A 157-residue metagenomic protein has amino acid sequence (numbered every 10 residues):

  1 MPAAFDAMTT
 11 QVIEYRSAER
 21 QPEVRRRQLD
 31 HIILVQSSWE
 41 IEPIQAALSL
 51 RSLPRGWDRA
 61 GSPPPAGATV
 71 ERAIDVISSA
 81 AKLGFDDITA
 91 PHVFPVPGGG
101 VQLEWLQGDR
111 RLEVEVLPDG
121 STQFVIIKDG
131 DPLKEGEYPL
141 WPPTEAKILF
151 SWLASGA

Functional and structural regions predicted by a protein language model:
M1-H92, I126-A157: Eukaryotic low-complexity, non-globular regulatory regions
A73-P118: Amphipathic, interaction-prone secondary-structure segments
R111, L117-Q123, I127-K128, P132: Long, acidic/polar E/Q/S-rich protein-interaction regions used at subunit-assembly interfaces
